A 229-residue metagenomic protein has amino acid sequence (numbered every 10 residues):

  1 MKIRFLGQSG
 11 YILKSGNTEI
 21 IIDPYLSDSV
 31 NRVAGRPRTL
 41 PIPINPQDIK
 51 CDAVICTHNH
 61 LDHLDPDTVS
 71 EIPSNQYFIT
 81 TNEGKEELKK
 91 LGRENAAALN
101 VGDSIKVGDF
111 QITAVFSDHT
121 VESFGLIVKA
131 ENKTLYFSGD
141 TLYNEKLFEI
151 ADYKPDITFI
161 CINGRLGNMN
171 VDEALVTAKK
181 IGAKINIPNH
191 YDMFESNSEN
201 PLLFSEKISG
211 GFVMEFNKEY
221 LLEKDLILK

Functional and structural regions predicted by a protein language model:
M1-P43, E122-G139: Conserved beta-strand hairpin/beta-sheet module of binuclear metal-dependent hydrolase folds, prominently
T18-I55, P66-E71, L142-Y153: Pre-active-site segment of Zn-dependent metallo-hydrolases
I22-D23, K50-N59, I79-N82, L135-G139 (+3 more regions): Active-site neighborhood of phospho(di)ester-bond hydrolases with catalytic His/Asp-centered motifs
D28-S29, N59-L64, K85-E87, D103-K106 (+5 more regions): Active-site environment of divalent metal-dependent phosphoester hydrolases
I42-I105: Active-site HxH/HxHxD metal-binding segment of metal-dependent hydrolases
G92-D103, E149, E173-K229: Binuclear metal-ion centers of metallo-dependent hydrolases, dominated by the metallo-beta-lactamase
F110-S117, E223-K229: Short, surface-exposed amphipathic charged segments that create phosphate/polyanion-binding patches used for binding
D118-K180, S196: Active-site-proximal loop/helix segments of hydrolase catalytic cores
